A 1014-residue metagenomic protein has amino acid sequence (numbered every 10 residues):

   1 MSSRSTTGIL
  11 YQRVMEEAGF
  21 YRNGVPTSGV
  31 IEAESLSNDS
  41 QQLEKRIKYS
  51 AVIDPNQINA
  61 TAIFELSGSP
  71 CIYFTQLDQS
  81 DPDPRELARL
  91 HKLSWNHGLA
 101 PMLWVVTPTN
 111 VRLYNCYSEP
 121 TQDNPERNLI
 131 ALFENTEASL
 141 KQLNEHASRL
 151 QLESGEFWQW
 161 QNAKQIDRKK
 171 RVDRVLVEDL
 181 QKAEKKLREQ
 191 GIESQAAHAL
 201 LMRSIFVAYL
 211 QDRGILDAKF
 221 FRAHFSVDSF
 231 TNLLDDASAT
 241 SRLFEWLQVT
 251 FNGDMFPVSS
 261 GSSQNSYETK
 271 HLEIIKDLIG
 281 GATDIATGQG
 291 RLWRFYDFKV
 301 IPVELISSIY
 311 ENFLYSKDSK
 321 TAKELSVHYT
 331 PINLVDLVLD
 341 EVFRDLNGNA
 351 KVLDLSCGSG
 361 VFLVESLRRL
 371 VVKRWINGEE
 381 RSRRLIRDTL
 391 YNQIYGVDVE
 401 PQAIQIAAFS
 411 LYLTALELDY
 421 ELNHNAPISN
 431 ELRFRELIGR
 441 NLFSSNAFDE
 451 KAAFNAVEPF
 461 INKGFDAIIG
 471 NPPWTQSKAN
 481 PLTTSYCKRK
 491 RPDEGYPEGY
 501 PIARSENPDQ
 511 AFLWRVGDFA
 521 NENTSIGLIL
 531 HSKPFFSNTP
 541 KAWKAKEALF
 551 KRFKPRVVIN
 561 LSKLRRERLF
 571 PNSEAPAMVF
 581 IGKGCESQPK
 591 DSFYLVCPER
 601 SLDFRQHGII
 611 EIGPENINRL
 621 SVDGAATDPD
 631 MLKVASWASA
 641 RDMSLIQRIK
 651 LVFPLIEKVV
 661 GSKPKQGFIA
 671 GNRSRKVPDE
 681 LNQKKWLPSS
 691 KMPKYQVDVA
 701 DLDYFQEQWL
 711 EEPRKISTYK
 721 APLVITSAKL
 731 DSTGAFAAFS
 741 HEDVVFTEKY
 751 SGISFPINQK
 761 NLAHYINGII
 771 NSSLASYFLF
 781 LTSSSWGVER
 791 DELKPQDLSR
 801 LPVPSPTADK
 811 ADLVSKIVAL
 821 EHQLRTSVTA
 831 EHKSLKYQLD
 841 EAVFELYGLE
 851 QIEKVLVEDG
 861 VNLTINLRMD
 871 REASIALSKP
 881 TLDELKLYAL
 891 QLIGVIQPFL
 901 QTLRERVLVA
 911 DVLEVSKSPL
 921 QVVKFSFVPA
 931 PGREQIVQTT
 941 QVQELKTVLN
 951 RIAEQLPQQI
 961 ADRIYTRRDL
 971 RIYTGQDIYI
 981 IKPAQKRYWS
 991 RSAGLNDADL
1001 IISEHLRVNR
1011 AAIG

Functional and structural regions predicted by a protein language model:
M1, P120, Q161, I215 (+11 more regions): Signature of N6-adenine DNA methyltransferases within the class I
S2-Y209, T269-S307, R565, L602 (+1 more regions): Short, basic/polar, glycine-containing "phosphate-handling" surface segments that engage DNA
P108, E137-L367, Q393, V397-A403 (+8 more regions): Preference for the N-terminal adenyl/adenosyl cofactor-binding alpha/beta module
W160-A197, L201-I215, F519-N521, R566-E567 (+6 more regions): C-terminal substrate-recognition regions of SAM-dependent nucleic acid methyltransferases
T330-E450, L530-K533, K544-A545, K551-R552: Conserved S-adenosyl-L-methionine
C357, A625, M631-R673, N682-Q683 (+2 more regions): Non-catalytic DNA-recognition/assembly elements of restriction-modification systems
N560, L730-F746, H764, G768 (+3 more regions): Short, ligand-facing micro-motifs at secondary-structure edges
E748-R800, T807-K810, Q823, Y988-G1014: Basic, amphipathic alpha-helical recognition segments used for DNA target recognition
